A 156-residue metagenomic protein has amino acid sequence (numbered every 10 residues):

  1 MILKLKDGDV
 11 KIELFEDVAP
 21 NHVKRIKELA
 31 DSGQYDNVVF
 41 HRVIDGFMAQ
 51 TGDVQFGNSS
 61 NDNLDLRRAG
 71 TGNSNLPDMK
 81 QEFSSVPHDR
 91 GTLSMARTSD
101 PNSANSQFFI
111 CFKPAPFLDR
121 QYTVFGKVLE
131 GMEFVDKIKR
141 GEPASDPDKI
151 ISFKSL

Functional and structural regions predicted by a protein language model:
M1-L156: Cyclophilin-like peptidyl-prolyl cis-trans isomerases
